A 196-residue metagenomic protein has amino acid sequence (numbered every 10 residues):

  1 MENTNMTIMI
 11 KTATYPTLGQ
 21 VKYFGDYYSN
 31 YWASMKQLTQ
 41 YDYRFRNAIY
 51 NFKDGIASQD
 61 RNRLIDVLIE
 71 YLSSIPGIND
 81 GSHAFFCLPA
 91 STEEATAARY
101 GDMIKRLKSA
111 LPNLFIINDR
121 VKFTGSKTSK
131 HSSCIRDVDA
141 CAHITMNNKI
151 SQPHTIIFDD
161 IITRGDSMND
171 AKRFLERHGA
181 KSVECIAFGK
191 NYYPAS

Functional and structural regions predicted by a protein language model:
E2-G81, V121-S151, G189-N191: Active-site-facing substrate-recognition patch
D80-S91: Short glycine-rich phosphate-binding loop at a beta-alpha junction
A84, I156, E184-I186: A structural signal for isolated positions on well-ordered beta-strands in alpha/beta enzyme cores
P89-Y100: Glycine-rich phosphate-binding loops at beta-strand->alpha-helix junctions
R99-I116: Glycine-rich phosphate-binding loop and adjoining helix at the ATP-binding site of ATP-dependent phosphoryl-transfer
I117, H154, K181-E184: Residues at the starts of beta-strands that form the adenosine-phosphate
I144-R164: Mobile, glycine- and charge-enriched loop segments and immediately flanking short secondary-structure elements within
N169-S196: A short, conserved beta-to-alpha structural element at the edge of catalytic cores that scaffolds binding
